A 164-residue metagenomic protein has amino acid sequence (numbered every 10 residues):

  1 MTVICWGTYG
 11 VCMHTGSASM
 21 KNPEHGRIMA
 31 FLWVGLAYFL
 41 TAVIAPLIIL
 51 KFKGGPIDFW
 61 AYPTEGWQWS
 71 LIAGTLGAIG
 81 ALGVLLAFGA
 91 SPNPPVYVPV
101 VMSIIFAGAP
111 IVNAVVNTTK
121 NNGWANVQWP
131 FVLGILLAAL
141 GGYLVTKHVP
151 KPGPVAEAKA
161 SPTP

Functional and structural regions predicted by a protein language model:
M1-P164: Polytopic alpha-helical membrane proteins, predominantly small-molecule transporters/carriers
